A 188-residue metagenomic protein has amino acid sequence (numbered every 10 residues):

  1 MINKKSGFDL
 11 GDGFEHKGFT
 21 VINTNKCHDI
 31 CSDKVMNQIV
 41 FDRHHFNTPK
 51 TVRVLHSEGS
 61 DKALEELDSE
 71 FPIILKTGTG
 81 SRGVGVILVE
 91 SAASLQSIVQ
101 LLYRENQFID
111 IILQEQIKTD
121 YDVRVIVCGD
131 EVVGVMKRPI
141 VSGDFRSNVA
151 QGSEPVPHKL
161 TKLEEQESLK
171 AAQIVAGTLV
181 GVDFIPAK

Functional and structural regions predicted by a protein language model:
M1-S32, N47-K50: A short, GP-enriched loop/loop-strand-helix hinge that lies immediately N-terminal to, or at the N-terminal rim
K4-G7, C27-H28, V132, R138-P139 (+1 more regions): Short glycine-enriched loops at secondary-structure junctions
E15, D42, Q173: Anion (oxyanion) recognition and catalysis
K26-I112, T119-D120, K162-L163: Active-site nucleotide/adenylate-binding loops and adjacent lid/helix of ATP-dependent enzymes
I74, I126, I185-A187: Conserved protein-kinase catalytic-loop segment immediately C-terminal to the catalytic Asp of the HRD motif
I87-A171: Phosphate-binding site of ATP-dependent enzymes
A172-K188: Conserved metal-phosphate-binding beta-hairpin within the catalytic cores of diverse ATP-dependent phosphoryl-transfer
